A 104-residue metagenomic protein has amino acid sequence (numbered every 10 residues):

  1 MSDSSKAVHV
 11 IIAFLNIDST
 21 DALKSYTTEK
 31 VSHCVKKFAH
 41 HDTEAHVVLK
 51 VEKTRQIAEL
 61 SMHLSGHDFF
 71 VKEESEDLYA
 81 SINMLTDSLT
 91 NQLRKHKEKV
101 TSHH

Functional and structural regions predicted by a protein language model:
M1-H104: N-terminal, polar/charged subdomain of small-to-medium soluble alpha/beta proteins
